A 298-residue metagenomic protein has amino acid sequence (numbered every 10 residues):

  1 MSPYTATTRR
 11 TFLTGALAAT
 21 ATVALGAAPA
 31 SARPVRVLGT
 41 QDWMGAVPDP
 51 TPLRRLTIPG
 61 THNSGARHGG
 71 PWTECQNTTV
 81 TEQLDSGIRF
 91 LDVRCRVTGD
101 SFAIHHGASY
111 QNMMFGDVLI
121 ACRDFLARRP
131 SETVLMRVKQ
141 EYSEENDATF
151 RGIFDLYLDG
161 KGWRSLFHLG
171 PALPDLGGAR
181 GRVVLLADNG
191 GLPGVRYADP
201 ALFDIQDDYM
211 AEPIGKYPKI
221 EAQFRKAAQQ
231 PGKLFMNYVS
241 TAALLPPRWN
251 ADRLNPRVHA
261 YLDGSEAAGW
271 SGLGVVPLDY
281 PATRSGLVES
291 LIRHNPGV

Functional and structural regions predicted by a protein language model:
M1-T7, A18-L25: N-terminal secretory signal peptides
T8-L13: N-terminal export leaders
G15, R33-S86, D100-M114, V118-R128 (+1 more regions): Long, acidic (Asp/Glu-rich), low-complexity accessory segments flanking structured domains
V23-P34: C-terminal region of N-terminal signal peptides and the immediate post-cleavage residues of exported proteins
R55-I58, R89-V93, V134-V138, V183-A187 (+2 more regions): Structural recognition of the beta-strand scaffold that forms the well-ordered cores of secreted hydrolase catalytic
C95-D100, H105-G170: Metal-dependent phosphodiesterase/phospholipase catalytic core, i.e., the His/Asp/Glu-rich active-site region
T149-Y157, D199, L287-R293: Short, aromatic/basic amphipathic alpha-helical patches
R164-W270: Surface-exposed substrate-engagement region within the catalytic domains of secreted or surface-exposed extracellular
